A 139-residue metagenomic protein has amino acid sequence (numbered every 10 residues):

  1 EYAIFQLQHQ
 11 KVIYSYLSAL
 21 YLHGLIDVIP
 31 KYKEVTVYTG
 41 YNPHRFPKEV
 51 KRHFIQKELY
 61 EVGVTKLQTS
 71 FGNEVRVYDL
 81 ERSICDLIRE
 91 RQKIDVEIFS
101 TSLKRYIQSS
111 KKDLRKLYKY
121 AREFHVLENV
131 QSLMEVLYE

Functional and structural regions predicted by a protein language model:
E1-E139: Nucleic-acid-binding surface
